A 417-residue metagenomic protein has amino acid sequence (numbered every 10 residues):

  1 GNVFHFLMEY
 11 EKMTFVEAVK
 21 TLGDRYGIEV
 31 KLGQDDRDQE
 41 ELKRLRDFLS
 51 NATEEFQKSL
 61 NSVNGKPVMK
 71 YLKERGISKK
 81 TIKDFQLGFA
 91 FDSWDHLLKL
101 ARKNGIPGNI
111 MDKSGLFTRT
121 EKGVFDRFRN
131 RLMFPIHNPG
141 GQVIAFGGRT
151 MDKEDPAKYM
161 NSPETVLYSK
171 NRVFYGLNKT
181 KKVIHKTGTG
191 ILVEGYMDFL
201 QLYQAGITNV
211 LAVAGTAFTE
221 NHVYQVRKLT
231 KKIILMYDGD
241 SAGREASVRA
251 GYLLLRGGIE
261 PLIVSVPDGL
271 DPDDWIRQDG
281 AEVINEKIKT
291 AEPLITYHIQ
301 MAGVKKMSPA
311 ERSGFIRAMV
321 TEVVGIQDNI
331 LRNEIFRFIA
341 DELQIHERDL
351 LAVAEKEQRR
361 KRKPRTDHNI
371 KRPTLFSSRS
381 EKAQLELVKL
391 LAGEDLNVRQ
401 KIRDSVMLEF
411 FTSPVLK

Functional and structural regions predicted by a protein language model:
G1-N109, K113, T118, R131 (+1 more regions): Non-catalytic accessory segments of DNA primases and related replication-initiation nucleases
L7, V213-G215, Y237-D238: Short beta->alpha connector loops at strand-helix junctions that form conserved, small/polar/Pro-enriched
E9-Y26, R131-T150, D273-Q278, E282 (+2 more regions): Structured, non-catalytic alpha/beta "coupling" segments that mediate domain-domain communication and provide generic
L22, A52, L72, Q86 (+5 more regions): Short alpha-helical scaffolding segments that buttress acidic/His motifs in well-ordered protein cores
R37-L45, L49-A52, F91-I233, A246-S247: Phosphate-handling DNA/RNA-contact segment within nucleic-acid enzymes
R75-G88, G206-T216, Q344: Short, well-structured beta-strand/strand-turn elements
N138-P139, K181-T189, A217-I233, G239-K417: A charged alpha-helical hairpin associated with nucleic-acid processing machineries
